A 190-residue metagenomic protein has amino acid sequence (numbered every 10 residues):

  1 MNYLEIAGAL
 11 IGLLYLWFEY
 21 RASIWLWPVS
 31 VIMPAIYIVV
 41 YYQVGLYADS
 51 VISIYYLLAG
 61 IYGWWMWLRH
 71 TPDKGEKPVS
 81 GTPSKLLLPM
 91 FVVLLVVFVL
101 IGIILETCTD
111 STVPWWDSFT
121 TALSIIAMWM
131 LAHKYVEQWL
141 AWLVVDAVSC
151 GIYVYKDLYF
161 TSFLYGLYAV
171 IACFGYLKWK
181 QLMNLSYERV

Functional and structural regions predicted by a protein language model:
M1-A22, L26, H70-T71, S80-V190: Polytopic alpha-helical membrane-helix bundles and their juxtamembrane interface segments in multi-pass membrane
A7, D49-L58, Y165: Individual alpha-helical transmembrane segments in multi-pass integral membrane proteins
Y15, A48, G63-M66, F160: Short, flexible micro-motifs
A22-W25, Y37-I52: Helix-loop junctions on the outward
P28-V31: Core catalytic region of metal-dependent phosphoesterases/phosphodiesterases, especially metallo-beta-lactamase-like
M33-Y42, V96-I103: Membrane-embedded alpha-helical segments in integral membrane proteins
Y55-P72: Membrane-water interface of transmembrane alpha-helices
